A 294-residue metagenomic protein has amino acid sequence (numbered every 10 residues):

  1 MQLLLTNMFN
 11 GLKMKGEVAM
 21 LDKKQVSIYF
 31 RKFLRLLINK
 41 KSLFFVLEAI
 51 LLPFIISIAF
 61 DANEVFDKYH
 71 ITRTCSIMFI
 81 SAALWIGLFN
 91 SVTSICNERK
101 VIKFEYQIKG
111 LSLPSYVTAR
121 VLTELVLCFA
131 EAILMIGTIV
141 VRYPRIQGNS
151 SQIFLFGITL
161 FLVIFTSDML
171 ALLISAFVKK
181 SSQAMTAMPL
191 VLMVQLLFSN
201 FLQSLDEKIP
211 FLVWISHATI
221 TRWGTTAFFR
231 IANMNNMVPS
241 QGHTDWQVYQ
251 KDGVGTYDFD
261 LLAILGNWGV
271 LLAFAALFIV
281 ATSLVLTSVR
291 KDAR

Functional and structural regions predicted by a protein language model:
M1-N7, A232, Q241: ABC ATPase nucleotide-binding domains
L5-I28, W214-I220, R294: Short, membrane-interfacial amphipathic segments enriched in basic
S27, L34-R294: Membrane-spanning alpha-helical segments of multipass transporters and channels
